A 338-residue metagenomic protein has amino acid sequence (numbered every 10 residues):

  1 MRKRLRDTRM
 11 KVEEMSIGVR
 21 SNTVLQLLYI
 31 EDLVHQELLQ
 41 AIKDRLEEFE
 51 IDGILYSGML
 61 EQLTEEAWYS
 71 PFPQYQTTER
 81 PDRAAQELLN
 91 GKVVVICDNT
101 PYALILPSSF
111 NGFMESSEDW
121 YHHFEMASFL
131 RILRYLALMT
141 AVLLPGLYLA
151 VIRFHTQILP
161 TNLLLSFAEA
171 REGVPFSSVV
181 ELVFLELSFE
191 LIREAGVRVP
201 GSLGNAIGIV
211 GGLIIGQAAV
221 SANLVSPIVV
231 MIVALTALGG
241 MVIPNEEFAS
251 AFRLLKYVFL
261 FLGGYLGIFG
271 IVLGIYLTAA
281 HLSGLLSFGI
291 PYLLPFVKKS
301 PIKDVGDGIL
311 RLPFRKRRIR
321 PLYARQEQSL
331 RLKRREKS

Functional and structural regions predicted by a protein language model:
R2-E181, F288-K316, Y323-K337: Cytosolic regulatory modules rich in charged/polar residues
R4-T8, R45-D52, E87, G91 (+8 more regions): Conserved, well-folded catalytic cores of nucleic-acid-processing and energy-transducing macromolecular machines
A137-T156, R171-E246, A251-F252, Y257-G263 (+1 more regions): Transmembrane alpha-helix detector for multi-pass membrane proteins
P227-V229, V233-S338: Hydrophobic alpha-helical transmembrane segments of membrane transport and translocation systems, primarily multi-pass
